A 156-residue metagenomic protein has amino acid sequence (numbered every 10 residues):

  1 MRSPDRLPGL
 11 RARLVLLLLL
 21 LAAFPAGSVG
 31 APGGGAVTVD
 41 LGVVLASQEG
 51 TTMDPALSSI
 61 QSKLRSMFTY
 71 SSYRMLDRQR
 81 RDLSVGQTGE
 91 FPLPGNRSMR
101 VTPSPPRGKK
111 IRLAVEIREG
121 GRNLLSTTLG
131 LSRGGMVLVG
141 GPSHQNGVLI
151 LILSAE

Functional and structural regions predicted by a protein language model:
R2, V29-E156: Outer membrane pore-forming secretion/assembly proteins and partners of Gram-negative envelopes
R2-L16: Bacterial N-terminal signal peptides that target proteins for export
R13-P25: Bacterial N-terminal signal peptides
